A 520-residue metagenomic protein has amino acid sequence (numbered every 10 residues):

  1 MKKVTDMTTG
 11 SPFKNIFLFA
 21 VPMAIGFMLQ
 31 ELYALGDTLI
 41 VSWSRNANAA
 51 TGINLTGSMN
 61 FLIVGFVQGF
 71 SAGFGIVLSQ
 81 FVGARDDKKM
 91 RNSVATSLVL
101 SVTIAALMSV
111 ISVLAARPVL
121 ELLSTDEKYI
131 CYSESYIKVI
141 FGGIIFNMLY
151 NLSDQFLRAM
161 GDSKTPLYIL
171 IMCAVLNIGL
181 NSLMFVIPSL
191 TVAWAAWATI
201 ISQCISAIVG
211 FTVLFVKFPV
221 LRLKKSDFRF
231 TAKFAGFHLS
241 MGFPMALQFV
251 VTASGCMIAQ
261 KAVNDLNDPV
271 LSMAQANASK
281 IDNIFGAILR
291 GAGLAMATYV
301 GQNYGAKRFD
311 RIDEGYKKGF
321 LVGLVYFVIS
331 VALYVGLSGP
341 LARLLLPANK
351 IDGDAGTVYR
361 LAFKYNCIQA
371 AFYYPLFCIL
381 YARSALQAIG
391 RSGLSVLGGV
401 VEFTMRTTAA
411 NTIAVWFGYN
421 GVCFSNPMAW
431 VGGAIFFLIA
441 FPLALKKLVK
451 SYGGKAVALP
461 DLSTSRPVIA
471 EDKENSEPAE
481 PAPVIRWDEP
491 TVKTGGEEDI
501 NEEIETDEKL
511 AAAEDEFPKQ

Functional and structural regions predicted by a protein language model:
M1-A20, L78-G143, I187-F243, V300-F372 (+1 more regions): Short alpha-helical transmembrane segments in multi-pass integral membrane proteins
T9, F13-L32, G36, M59 (+8 more regions): Residue-level signal for short hydrophobic patches within transmembrane helices of multi-pass membrane transporters
L18-D37, V139, C173, S202-S206 (+3 more regions): Transmembrane helical elements of multi-pass membrane transporters/channels
I25, L29, Y33, I63-V67 (+15 more regions): Residue-level hotspots within pore-lining transmembrane alpha-helices of multi-pass secondary transporters
M28, L32-T51, L120-E127, L183-L190 (+5 more regions): Helix-terminus/linker motif at the lipid-water interface of multi-pass membrane proteins
A50-V110, N147-P166, Q275-S338, L376-G398: Small-residue-rich hydrophobic transmembrane alpha-helices
L62, N177-N181, A207-F211, I284-A287 (+3 more regions): Hydrophobic transmembrane alpha-helices of multi-pass small-molecule transporters
S71, V139-R158, P166-A174, A195-G210 (+4 more regions): Short runs within selected transmembrane alpha-helices of multi-pass transporters and secretion channels
